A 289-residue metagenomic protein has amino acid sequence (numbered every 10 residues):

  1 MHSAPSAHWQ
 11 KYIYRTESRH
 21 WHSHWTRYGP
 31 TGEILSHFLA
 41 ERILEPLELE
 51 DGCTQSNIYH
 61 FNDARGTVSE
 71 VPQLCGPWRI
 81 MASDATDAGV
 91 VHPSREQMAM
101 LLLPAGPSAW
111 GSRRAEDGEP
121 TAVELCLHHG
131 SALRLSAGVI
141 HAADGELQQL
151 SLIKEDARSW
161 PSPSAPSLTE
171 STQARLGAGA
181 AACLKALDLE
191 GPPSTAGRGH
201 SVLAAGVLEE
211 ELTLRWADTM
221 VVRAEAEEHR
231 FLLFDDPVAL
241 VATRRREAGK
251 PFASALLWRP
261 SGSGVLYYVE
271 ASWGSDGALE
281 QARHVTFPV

Functional and structural regions predicted by a protein language model:
P5-W9: Short, extreme N-terminal leader segments that mark the start of a protein/domain
Q10-E17, H22-V289: Soluble ligand-binding/transfer domains with enclosed cavities or grooves
